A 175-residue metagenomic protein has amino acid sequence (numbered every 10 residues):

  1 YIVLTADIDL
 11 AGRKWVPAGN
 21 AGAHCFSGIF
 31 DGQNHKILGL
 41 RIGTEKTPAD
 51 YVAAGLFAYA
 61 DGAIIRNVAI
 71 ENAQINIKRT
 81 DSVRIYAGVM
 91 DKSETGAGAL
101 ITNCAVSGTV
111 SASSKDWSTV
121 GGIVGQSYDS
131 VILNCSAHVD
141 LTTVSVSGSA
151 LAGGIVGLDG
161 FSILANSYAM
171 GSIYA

Functional and structural regions predicted by a protein language model:
Y1-A175: Surface-exposed repetitive/solenoidal architectures
